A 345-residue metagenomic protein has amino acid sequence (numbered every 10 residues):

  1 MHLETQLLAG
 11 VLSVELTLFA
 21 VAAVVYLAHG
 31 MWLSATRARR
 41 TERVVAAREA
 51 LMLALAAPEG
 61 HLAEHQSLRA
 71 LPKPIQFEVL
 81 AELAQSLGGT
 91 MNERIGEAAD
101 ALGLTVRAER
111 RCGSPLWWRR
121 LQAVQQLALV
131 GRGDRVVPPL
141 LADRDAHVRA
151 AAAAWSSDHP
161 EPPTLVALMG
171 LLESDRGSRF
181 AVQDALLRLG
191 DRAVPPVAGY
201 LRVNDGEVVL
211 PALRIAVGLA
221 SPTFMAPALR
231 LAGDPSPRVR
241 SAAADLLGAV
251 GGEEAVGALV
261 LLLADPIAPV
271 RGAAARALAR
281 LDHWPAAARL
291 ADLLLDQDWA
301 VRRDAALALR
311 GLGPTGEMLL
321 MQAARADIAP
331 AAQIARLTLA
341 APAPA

Functional and structural regions predicted by a protein language model:
M1-R40: N-terminal signal-anchor transmembrane alpha helix of single-pass membrane proteins, serving as the membrane-anchoring
W32-P115: N-terminal topogenic membrane-targeting module
E78, A99-C112, G131-A142, E161-L172 (+6 more regions): Amphipathic alpha-helical scaffolding segments comprising HEAT/armadillo-like alpha-solenoid repeats
I95, A123-V124, A152, V182 (+5 more regions): Conserved hydrophobic register position within alpha-solenoid helical repeats
P115-L116, R144-A146, S174-R179, N204-G206 (+4 more regions): Short inter-helical turns and helix N-cap capping residues of alpha-solenoid HEAT/ARM repeat scaffolds
P237, S241-A249, E253, G257-V260 (+3 more regions): Alpha-helical adaptor scaffolds
